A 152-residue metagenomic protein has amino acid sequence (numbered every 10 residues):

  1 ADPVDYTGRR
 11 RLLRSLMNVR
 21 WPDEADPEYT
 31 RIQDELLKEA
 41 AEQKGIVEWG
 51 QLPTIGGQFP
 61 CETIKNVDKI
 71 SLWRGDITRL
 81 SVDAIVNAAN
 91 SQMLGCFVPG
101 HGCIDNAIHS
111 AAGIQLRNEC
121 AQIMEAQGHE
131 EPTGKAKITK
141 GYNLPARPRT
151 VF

Functional and structural regions predicted by a protein language model:
A1-F152: Macrodomain-like recognition of ADP-ribose-binding/processing modules
